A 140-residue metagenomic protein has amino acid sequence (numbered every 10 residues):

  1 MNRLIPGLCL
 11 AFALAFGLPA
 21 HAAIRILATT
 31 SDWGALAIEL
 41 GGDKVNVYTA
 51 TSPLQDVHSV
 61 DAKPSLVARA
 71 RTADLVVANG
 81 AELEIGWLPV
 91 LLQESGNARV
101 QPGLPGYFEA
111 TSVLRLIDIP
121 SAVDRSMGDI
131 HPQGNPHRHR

Functional and structural regions predicted by a protein language model:
M1-I5: Positively charged n-region of N-terminal signal peptides that target proteins for export
P6-G17: Bacterial N-terminal signal peptides
A22-R140: Extracytoplasmic metal-acquisition and chelation regions
